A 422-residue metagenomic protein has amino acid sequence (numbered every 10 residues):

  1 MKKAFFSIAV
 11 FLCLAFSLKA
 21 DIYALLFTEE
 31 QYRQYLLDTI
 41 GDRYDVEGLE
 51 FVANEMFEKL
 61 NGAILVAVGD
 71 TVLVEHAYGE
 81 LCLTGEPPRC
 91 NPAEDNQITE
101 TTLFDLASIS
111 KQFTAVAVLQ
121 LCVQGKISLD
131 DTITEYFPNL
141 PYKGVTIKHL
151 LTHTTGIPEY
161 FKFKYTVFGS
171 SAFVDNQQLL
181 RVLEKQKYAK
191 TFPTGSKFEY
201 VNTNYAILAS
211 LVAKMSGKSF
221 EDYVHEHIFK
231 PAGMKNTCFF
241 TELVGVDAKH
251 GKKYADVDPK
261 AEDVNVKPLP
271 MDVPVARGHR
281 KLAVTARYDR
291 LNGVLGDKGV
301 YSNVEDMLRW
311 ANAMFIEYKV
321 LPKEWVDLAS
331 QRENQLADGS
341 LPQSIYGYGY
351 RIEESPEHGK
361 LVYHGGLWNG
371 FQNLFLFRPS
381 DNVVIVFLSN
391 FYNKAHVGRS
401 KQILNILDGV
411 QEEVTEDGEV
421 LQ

Functional and structural regions predicted by a protein language model:
M1-A24: Bacterial Sec-dependent N-terminal signal peptides
A20-A77, S216-K218, D222-E226, K230 (+1 more regions): Catalytic loop of the DD-peptidase/beta-lactamase superfamily, centered on the K-T-G motif and neighboring
E47-V52, S108, F113, A117 (+11 more regions): Extracytoplasmic/secreted proteins, especially bacterial periplasmic and envelope-associated proteins
M56-A63, G85-L150, T191-T203, L295-K298 (+1 more regions): Short active-site loop at a secondary-structure junction that contains or immediately precedes the catalytic residue(s)
V68, G79, S108-S110: A mature extracytoplasmic/lumenal domain signature
L73-E75, Q97, T101, F113 (+3 more regions): Short, well-structured active-site flanking segments
C82, G144-G365: Short, surface-exposed loop or secondary-structure junction motifs that flank catalytic or metal-binding residues
C82-Q97, A395-N405: A short, polar/charged loop-to-alpha-helix boundary motif
